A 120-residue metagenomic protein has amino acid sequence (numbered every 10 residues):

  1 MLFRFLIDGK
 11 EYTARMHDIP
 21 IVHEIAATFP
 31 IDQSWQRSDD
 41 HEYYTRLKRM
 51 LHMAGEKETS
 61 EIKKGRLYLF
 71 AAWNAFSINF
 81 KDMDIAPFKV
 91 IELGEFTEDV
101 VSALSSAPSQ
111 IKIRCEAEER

Functional and structural regions predicted by a protein language model:
M1, K10, N74-F76, S109: Envelope-exposed proteins and targeting segments
M1-Y44: N-terminal secretory signal peptides
L2-R4, L67, S77: Residue-level detector of beta-strand face positions
M16, A72, K81: Active-site-proximal beta-strand/loop segments in catalytic clefts of secreted hydrolases
T28, D32-A72: Mature extracytoplasmic domains of secretory-pathway proteins
A75-K81, R120: Short, Lys/Arg- and Gly-enriched loop/turn segments at beta-strand edges
F80-G94: Short, compositionally biased
E92-R120: Well-ordered alpha/beta subsegment
